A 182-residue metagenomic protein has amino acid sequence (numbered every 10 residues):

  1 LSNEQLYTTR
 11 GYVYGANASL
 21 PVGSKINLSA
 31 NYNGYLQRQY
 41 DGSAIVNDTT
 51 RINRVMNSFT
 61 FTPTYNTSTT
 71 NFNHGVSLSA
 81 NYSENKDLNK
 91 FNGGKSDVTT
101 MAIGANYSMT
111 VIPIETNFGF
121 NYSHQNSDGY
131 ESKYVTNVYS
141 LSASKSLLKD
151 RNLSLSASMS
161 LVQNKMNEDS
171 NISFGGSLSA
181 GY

Functional and structural regions predicted by a protein language model:
L1-Y182: Gram-negative and organellar
